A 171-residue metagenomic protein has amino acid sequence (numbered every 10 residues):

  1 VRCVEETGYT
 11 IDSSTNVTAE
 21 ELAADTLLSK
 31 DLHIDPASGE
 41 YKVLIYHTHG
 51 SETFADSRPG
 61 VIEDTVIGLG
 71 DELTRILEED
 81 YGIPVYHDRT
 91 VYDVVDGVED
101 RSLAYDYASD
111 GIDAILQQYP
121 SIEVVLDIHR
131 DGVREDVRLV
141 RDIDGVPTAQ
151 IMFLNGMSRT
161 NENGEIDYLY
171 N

Functional and structural regions predicted by a protein language model:
R2-V4: Short, small-residue-biased leader/transition segments that mark boundaries at the very start of proteins
E6-A23: N-terminal low-complexity, Pro/Thr/Ser-rich intrinsically disordered segments that act as propeptides or flexible
S14-N16, D25-S29, V94-D113, R138: Long, folded non-catalytic interaction modules
V17-A19, H49-S51, R159: Residues that cap or initiate secondary-structure elements
A23-G39, A114-Q117: Short amphipathic alpha-helices and their capping/turn segments at secondary-structure boundaries
K30-S102: Active-site histidine-acidic residue metal-binding/catalytic motifs, centered on HxH/HExxH-like signatures
Y46-H49, D88-V91, D127-D131, N155-S158: Active-site-proximal beta-strand/loop segments in catalytic clefts of secreted hydrolases
S102, D106-V124, R130-N171: Active-site-proximal helix/loop segments of hydrolytic enzymes
